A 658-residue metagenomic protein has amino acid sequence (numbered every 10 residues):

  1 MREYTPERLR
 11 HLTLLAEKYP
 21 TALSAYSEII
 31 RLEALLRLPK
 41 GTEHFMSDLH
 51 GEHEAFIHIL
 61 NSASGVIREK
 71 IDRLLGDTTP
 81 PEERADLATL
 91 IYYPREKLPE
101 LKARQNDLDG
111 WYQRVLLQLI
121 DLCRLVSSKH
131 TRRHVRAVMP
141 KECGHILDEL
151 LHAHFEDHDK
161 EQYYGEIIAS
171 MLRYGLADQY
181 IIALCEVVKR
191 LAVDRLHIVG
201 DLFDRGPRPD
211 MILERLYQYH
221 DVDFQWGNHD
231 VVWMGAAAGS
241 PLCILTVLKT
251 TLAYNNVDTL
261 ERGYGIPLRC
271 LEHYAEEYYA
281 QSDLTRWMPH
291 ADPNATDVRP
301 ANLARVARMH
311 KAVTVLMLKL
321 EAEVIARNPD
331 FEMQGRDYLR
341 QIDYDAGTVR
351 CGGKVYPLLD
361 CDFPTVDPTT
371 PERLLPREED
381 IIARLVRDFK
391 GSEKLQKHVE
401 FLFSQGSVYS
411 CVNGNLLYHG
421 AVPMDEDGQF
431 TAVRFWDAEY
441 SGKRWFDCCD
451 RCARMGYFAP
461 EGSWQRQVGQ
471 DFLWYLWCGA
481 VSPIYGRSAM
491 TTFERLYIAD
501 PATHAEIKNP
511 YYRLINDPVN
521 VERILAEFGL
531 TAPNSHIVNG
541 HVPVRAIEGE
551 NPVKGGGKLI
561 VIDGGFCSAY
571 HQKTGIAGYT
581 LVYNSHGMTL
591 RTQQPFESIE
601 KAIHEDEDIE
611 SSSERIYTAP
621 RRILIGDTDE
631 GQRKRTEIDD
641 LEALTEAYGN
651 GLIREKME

Functional and structural regions predicted by a protein language model:
M1-E658: Feature recognizes metal-dependent phosphohydrolase scaffolds
